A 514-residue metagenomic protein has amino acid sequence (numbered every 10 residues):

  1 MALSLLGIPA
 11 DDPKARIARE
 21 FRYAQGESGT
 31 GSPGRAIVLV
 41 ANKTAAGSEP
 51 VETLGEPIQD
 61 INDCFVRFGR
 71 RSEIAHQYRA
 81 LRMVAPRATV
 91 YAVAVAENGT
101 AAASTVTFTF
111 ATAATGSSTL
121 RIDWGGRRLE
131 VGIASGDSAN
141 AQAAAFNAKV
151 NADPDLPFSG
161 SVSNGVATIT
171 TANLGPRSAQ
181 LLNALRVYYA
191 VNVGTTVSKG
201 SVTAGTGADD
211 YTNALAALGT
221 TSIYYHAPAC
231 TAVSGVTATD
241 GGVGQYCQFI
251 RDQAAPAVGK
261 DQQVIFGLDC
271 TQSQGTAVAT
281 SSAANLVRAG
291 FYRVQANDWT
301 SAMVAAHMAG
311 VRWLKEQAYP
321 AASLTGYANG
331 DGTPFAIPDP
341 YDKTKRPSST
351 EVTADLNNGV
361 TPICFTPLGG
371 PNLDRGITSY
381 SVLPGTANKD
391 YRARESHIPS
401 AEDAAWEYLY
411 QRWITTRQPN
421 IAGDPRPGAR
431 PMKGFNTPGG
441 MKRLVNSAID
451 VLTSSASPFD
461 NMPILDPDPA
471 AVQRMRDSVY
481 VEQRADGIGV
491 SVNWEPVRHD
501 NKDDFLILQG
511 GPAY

Functional and structural regions predicted by a protein language model:
M1-R35, K43-P50, G55-W299, M303 (+1 more regions): Polar low-complexity, Ser/Thr/Gly/Ala/Asp/Asn-rich disordered segments used for subunit assembly and tip/surface
M1-T89, A321-Y514: Structured, hydrophobic secondary-structure cores that serve as assembly/anchoring elements
V38-N42, S104-V106, A305-G310, L314 (+2 more regions): Glycine-centered structural positions embedded in regular secondary structure
D60, F146, I169, D298-G330 (+2 more regions): Residue-level detector of buried hydrophobic side-chain packing in well-ordered secondary-structure elements
G244, S281, L286, A305 (+3 more regions): Helix-centric, low-specificity signal for extended rod-like, repetitive segments
L268, W299, A318, I398-S400: A periodicity- and composition-biased signal for non-globular, repetitive helical segments
N285, G290, A309, K343 (+1 more regions): Intrinsically disordered, low-complexity regions enriched in serine, threonine, proline and polar/charged residues
